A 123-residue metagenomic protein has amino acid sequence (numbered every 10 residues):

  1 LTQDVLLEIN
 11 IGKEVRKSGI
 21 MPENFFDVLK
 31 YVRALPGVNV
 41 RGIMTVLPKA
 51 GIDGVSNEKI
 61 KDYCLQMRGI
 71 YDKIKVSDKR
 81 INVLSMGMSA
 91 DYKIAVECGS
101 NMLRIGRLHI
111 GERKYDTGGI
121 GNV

Functional and structural regions predicted by a protein language model:
L1-A90, C98: Conserved alpha/beta-domain cores
M88, Y92-V123: Glycine-rich phosphate-binding active-site loops on the catalytic face of alpha/beta enzymes
